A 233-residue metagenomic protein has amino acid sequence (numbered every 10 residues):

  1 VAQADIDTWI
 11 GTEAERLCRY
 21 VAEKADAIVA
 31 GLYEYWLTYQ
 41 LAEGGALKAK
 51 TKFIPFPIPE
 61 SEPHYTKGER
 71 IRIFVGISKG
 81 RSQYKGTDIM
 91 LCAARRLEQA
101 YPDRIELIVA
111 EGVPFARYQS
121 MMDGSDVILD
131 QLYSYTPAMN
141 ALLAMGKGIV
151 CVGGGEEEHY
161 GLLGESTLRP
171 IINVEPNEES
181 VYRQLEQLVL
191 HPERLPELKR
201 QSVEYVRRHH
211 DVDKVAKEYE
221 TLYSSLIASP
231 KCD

Functional and structural regions predicted by a protein language model:
V1-I28: Membrane-proximal helix-turn-helix segments that form the acceptor-binding/catalytic region of lipid-linked
R19-A30, Y35-P57: Helix-loop-beta element that forms the nucleotide-linked donor phosphate-binding surface in glycosyltransferases
P55-K85, L91: Conserved donor-binding/catalytic core segment of Leloir-type glycosyltransferases
Q119, A141-G146, Y160-G161: Short alpha-helical segment that forms part of, or immediately flanks, the ligand-binding pocket in carbohydrate-active
D123-T136, I149: Acidic donor-binding loop of glycosyltransferase active sites
V150-E157: Short hydrophobic beta-strand element within catalytic cores of glycosyltransferases and related nucleotide-activated
Y160-E186: Change "using UDP/GDP/dTDP sugars" to "using nucleotide sugars
E193-S224: A charged, aromatic-enriched C-terminal amphipathic alpha-helix characteristic of glycosyltransferases across folds
